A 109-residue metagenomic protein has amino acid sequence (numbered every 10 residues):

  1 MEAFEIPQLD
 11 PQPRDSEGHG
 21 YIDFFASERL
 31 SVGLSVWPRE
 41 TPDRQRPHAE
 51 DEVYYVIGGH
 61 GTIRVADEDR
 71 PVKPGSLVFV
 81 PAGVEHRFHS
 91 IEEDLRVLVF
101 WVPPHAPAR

Functional and structural regions predicted by a protein language model:
M1-L34, R44, R109: A short, N-terminal "cap"/entry segment at the start of jelly-roll beta-barrel domains of the cupin/DSBH fold
E28, R64-E68, I91: Short strand-coil-strand connectors
R29, R39-E50, P103: Short beta-strand/loop turn elements enriched in aromatics
V36-W37, H48-I63: Short, conserved beta-strand element in jelly-roll/cupin
V53, H60-T62, D69, E85 (+1 more regions): Structural motif
E68-A82: Short acidic-glycine-tyrosine-enriched beta hairpin
A82-P107: Ligand-binding loop in jelly-roll beta-barrel domains
